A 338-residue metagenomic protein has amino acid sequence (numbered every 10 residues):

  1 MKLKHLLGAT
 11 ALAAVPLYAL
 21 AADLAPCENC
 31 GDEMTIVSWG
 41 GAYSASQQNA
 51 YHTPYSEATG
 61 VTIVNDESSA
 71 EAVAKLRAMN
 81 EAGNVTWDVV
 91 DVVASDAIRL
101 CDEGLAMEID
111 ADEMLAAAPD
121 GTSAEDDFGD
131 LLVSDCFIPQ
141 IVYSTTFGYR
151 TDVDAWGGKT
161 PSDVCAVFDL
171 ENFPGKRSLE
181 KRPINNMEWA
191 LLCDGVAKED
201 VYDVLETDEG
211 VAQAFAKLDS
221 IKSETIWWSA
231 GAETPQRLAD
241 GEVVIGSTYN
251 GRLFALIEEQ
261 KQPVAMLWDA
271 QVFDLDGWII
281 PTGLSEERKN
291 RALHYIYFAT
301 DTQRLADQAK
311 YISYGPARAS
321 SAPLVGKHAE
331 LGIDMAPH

Functional and structural regions predicted by a protein language model:
M1-A21: Gram-negative bacterial Sec-dependent N-terminal signal peptides
A22-R99: Early extracytoplasmic/lumenal segment of secretory-pathway proteins
G41-Q48, V85-W87, D91-E233: Extracytoplasmic ligand-binding site segments that recognize negatively charged/polar headgroups
L76, L100, A190, R237-G241 (+1 more regions): Hydrophobic residues within well-ordered alpha-helices
D96-R99, I245-P263: A ligand-binding cleft/hinge motif common to bilobed small-molecule-binding domains
G148-V153, L191-L192, L275-R288, D307-K310: A bilobed periplasmic-binding-protein/Venus flytrap-type ligand-binding module shared by bacterial periplasmic
V211-I221, E259-T282, A329-L331: Periplasmic-binding protein-like
P281-H338: Mature extracytoplasmic/periplasmic domains
